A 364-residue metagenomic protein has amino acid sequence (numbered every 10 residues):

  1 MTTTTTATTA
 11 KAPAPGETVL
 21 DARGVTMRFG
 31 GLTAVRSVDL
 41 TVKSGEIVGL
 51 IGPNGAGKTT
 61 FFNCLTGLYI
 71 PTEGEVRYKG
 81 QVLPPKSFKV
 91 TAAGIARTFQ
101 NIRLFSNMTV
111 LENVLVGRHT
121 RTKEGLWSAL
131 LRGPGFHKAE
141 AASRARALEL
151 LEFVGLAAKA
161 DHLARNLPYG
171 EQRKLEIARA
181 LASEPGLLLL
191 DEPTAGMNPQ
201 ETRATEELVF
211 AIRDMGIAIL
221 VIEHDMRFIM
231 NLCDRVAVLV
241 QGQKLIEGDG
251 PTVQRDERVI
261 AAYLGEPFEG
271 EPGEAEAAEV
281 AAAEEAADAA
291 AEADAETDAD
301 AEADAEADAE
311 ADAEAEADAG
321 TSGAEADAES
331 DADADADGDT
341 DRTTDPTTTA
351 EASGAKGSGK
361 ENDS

Functional and structural regions predicted by a protein language model:
M1-T26, F268-A319, A324-E329, D333 (+2 more regions): ABC-family P-loop ATPase nucleotide-binding domain
T2-E284: Glycine-rich phosphate-binding loops of nucleotide-dependent enzymes
